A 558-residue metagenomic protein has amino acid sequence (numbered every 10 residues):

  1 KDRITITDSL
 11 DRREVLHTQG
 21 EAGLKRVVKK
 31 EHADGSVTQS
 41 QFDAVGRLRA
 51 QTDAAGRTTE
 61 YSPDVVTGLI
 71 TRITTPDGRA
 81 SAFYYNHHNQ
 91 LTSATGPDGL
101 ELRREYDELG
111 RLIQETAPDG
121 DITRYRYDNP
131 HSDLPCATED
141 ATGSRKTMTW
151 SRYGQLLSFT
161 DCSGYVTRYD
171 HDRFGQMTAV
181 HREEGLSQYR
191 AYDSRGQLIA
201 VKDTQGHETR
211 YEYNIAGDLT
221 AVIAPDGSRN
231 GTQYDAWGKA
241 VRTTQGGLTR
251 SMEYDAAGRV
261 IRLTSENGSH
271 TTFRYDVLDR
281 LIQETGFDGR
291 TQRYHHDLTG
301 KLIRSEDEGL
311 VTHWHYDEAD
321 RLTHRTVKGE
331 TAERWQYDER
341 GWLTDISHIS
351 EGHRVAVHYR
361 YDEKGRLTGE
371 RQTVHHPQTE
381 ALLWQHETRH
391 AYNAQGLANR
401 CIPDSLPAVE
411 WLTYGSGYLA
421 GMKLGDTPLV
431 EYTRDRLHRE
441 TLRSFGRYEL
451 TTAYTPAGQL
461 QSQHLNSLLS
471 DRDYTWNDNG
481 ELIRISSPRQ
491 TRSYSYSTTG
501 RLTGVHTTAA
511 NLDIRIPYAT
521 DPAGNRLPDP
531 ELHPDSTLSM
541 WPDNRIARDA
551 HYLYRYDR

Functional and structural regions predicted by a protein language model:
K1-S93, P97-I113, P130-L134, G154 (+1 more regions): Non-catalytic interaction/targeting regions
D77-G78, G96-G99, T116-S151, L156-R173 (+1 more regions): Acidic/glycine-rich beta-solenoid
